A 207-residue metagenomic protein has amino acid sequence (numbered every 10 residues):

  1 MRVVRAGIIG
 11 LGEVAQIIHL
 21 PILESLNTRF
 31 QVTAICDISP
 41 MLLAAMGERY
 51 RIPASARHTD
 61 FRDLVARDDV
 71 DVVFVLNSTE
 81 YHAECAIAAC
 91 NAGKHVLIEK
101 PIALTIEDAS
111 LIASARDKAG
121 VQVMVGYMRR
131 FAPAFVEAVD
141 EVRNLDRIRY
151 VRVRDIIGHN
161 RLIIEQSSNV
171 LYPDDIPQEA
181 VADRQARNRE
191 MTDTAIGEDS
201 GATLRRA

Functional and structural regions predicted by a protein language model:
M1-I52: N-terminal Rossmann-like dinucleotide-binding module
I17, P40, H58-F61, A83 (+1 more regions): Structural motif corresponding to alpha-helix initiation and N-cap regions
L26-N27, Y50, R67-D68, A132 (+1 more regions): Acidic-histidine catalytic/liganding microenvironments
F30-A34, A54, D71-V73, V123: Short active-site oxyanion
Y50-S114: Beta-loop-alpha module in the N-terminal Rossmann-like domain of NAD(P)-dependent dehydrogenases, especially those
A103-I176: A contiguous active-site-proximal alpha/beta segment in oxidoreductase catalytic domains
P173-A207: Rossmann-like dinucleotide-binding domain that binds NAD(P)(H)
